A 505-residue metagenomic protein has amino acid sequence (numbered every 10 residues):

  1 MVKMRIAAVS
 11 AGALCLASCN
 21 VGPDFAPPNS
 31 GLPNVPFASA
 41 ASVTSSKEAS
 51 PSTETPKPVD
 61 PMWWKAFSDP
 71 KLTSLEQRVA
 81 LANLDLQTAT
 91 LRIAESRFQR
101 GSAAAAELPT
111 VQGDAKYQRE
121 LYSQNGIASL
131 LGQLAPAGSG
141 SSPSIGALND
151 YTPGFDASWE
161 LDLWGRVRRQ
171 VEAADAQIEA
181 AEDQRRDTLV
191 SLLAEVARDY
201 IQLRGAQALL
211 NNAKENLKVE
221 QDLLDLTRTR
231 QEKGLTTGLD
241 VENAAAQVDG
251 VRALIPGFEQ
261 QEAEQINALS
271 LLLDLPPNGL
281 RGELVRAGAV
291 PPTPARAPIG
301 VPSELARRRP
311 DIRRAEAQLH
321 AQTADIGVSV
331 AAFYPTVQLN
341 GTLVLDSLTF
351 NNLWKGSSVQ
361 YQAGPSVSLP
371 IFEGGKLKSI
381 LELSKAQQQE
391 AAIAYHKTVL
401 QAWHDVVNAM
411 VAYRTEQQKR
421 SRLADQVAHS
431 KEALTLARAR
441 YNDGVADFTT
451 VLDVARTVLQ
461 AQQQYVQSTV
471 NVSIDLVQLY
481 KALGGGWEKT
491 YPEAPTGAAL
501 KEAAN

Functional and structural regions predicted by a protein language model:
V2-V9, C15-L81, A128-G138, S144 (+6 more regions): Terminal intrinsically disordered/low-complexity segments used for targeting and assembly
N20-E195, V337-G341, I371-L381: Short flexible linkers and secondary-structure junctions
Q87-T88, A104-A105, L161-L189, L239 (+7 more regions): Sec/SRP-type N-terminal targeting helices
I145-N149, S357-V359, Q460: Short sequence motifs at beta-strands and strand-loop junctions characteristic of Gram-negative outer-membrane
N149-W159, D199, V301, Y361-V367: Hydrophobic, lipid-facing positions within transmembrane beta-strands of outer-membrane proteins
V167, D183-V301, A412, E416 (+3 more regions): Periplasmic alpha-helical coiled-coil/stalk elements that build and connect Gram-negative outer-membrane
Q231-L235, Y441-V445, A482-G486: A short glycine-centered flexible hinge/capping loop motif at secondary-structure junctions
G234-T237, A402, A409, G444-F448: Alpha-helical heptad-repeat coiled-coil segments that mediate oligomerization/polymerization in large
